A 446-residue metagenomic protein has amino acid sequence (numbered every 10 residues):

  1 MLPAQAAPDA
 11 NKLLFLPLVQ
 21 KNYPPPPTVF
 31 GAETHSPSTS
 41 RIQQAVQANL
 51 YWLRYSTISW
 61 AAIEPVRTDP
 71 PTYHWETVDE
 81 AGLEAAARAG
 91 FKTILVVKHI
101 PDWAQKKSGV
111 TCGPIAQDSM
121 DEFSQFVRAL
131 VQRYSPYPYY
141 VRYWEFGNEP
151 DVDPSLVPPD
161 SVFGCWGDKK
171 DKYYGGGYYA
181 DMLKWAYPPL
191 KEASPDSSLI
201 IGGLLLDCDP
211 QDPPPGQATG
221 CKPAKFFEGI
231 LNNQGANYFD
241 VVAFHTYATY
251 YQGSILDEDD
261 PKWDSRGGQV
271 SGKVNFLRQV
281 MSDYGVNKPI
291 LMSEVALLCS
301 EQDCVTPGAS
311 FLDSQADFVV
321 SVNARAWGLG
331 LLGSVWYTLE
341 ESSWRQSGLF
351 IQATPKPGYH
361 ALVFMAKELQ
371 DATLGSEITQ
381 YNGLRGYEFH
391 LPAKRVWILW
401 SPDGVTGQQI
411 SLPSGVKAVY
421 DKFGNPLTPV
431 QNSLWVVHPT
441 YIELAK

Functional and structural regions predicted by a protein language model:
P17: Conserved functional hotspot residues at active sites or interaction interfaces
Y23-F146, P150-Y174, L204-L206, A218 (+2 more regions): N-terminal substrate-binding region of glycoside hydrolase catalytic domains
L53, A86, L130, W144 (+9 more regions): Conserved, mostly hydrophobic/aromatic
Y174-V319, L329: Noncatalytic carbohydrate-binding groove/subsite architecture in carbohydrate-active enzymes
V295-A366, E377-N382: Aromatic/acidic polysaccharide-binding cleft in carbohydrate-active enzymes
Q380-G415, K422-F423: Carbohydrate-binding surface patches
L427-K446: C-terminal beta-strand-rich structural cap/linker in extracellular carbohydrate-active enzymes
